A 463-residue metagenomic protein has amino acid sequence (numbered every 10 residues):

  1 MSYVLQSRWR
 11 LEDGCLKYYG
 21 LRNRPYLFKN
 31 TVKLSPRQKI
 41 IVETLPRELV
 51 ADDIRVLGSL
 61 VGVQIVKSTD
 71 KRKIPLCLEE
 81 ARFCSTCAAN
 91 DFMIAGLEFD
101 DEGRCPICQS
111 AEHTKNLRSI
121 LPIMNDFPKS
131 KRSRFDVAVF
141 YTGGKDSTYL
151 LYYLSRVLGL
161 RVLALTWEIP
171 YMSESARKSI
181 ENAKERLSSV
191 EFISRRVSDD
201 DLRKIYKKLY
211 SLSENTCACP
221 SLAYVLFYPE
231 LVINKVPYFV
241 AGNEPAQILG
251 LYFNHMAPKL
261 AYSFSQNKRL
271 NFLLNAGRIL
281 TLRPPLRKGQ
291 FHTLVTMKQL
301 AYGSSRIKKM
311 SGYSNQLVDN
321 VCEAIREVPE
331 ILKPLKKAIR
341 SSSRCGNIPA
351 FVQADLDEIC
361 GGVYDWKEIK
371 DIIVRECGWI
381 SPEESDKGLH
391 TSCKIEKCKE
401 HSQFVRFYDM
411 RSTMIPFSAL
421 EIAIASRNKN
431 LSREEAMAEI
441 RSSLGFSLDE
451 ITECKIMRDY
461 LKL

Functional and structural regions predicted by a protein language model:
M1-E43, A81: Acidic, low-complexity/disordered tracts enriched in E/D and polar residues
M1-Q6, E48-L49, C87-N90: Short, solvent-exposed secondary-structure boundary motifs
S7-L11, L57-G58, L97: Short, exposed beta-strand/loop patches in secreted or surface proteins that constitute
F28-R82, M256: Long, charge-rich, low-complexity alpha-helical segments
R47, G103, G143-G144, G242: Glycine-centered flexibility sites
E79-E102, P106-V137, Y153, V157-L463: Nucleotide-activated chemistry modules centered on ATP-dependent adenylation/adenylyltransferase
V137-D146: Short, glycine-rich nucleotide/cofactor-binding loops
Y149-L150: Hydrophobic positions on the alpha1 helix immediately C-terminal to the Walker A/P-loop
